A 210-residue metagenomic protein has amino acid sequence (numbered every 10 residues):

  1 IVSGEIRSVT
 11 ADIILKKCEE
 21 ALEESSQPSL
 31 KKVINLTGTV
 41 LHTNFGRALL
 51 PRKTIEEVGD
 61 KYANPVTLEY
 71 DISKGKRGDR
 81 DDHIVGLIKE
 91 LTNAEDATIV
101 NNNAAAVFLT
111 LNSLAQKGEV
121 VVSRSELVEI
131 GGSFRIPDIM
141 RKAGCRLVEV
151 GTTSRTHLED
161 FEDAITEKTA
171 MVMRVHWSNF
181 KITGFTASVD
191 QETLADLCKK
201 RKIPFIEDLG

Functional and structural regions predicted by a protein language model:
I1-E23: Long amphipathic alpha-helical segments
S3, A11, S26-L49: N-terminal Rossmann-like NAD(P)+-binding subdomain of aldehyde/semialdehyde dehydrogenases
I6, V33, T98-I99: Short, surface-exposed helix-loop/turn micro-motifs enriched in polar/charged residues
V9-K17, K32-V40, K76-H83, V107: Glycine/charge-rich, flexible interdomain linkers and switch-proximal surface loops that mediate coupling
K17, A21, S25, E57 (+3 more regions): Residues that form generic nucleotide/phosphate-binding pockets
Q27, K74-G210: Conserved PLP-enzyme active-site core in the AAT-like
L36-T37, R47-S73: Glycine-rich phosphate-binding segment of PLP-dependent enzymes
V40-N44, D71, V121-S123: Short glycine-rich or small-residue beta-strand-to-loop segments that form or flank ligand, phosphate, metal/Fe-S
